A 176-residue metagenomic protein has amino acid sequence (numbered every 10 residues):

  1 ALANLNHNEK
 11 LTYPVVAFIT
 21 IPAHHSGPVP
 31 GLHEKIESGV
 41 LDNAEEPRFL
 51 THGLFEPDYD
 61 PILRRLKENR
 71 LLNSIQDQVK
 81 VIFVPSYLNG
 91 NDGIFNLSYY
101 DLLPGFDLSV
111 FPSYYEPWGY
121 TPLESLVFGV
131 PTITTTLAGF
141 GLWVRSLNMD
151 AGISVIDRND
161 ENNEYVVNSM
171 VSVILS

Functional and structural regions predicted by a protein language model:
A1-L11: Short hydrophobic signal-anchor/transmembrane segments that target glycosyltransferases and glycosylation machinery
A1-L2, A17, M170: A structural motif in glycosyltransferase catalytic domains
L2-N4, S98, G105, T121: Short, hydrophobic/aromatic alpha-helical segments in well-folded domains
E9-V15, I19-D101, D157: Nucleotide-activated donor-binding/catalytic signature segment of Leloir-type glycosyltransferases, i.e., the conserved
L41-D42, Y59, N73-S86, P104 (+4 more regions): C-terminal amphipathic alpha-helical interaction region
D101-L102, S125: Structural alpha-helical scaffold elements that stabilize or flank donor/cofactor-binding regions in carbohydrate
L108, P112-S176: Catalytic binding pocket for nucleotide-activated donors in carbohydrate/polymer assembly enzymes
